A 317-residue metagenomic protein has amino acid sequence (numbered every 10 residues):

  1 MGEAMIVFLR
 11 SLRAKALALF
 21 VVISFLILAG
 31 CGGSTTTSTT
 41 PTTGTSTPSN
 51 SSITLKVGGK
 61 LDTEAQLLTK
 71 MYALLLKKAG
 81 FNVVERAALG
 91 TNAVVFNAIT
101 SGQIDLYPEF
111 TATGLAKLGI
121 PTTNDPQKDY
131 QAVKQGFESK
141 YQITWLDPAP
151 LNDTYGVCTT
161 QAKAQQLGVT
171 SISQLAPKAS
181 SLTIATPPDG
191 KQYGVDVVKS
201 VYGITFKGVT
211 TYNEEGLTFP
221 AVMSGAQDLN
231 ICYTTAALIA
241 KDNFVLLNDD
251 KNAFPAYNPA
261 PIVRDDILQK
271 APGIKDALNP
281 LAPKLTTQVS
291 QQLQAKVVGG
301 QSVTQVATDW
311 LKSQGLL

Functional and structural regions predicted by a protein language model:
A18-A29: Bacterial N-terminal signal peptides
I27-T45: Bacterial lipoprotein signal-peptidase II cleavage site
P48-K70, A87-N92, D189: Extracytoplasmic "Venus flytrap"
T63, E85-N97, K207-P220: Short helix-initiation/N-cap motifs at beta->coil->alpha
I104, S181-D250: Ligand-binding pocket segment of bilobal, Venus flytrap-like solute-binding proteins
L118-L146, S224-A226, L238-K251: Ligand-binding "clamshell"
Q127-I184, P283-T287: A conserved helix-loop-strand patch within extracytoplasmic ligand-binding domains of the periplasmic binding
Y155-Q165, N258-A271: A bilobed periplasmic-binding-protein/Venus flytrap-type ligand-binding module shared by bacterial periplasmic
